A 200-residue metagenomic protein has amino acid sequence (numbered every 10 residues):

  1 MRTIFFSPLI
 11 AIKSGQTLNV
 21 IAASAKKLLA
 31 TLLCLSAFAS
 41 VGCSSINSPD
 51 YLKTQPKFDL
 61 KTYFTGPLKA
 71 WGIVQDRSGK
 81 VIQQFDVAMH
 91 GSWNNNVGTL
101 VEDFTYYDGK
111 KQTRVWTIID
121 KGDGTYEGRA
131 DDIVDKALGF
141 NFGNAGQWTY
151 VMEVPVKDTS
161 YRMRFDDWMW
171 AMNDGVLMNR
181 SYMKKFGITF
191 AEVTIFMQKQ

Functional and structural regions predicted by a protein language model:
I4-F5, I10-A30: Bacterial N-terminal signal peptides that target proteins for export
A39-G42: C-terminal motif of bacterial Sec signal peptides marking the signal peptidase cleavage site
S45-P49: Bacterial lipoprotein signal-peptidase II cleavage site
Y51-P67: N-terminal helix-cap/turn-to-beta initiation motif at the start of protein domains
F64-G72, N179: A short, Trp-centered hydrophobic/proline-enriched beta-strand micro-motif
W71, Q75-V156: Central antiparallel beta-sheet cores of small beta-barrel/beta-sandwich binding domains
V81-V87, S160-F165, T189-V193: Amphipathic hydrophobic-ligand
D166-Q200: Glycine-rich, aromatic-bearing surface loops/beta-hairpins
